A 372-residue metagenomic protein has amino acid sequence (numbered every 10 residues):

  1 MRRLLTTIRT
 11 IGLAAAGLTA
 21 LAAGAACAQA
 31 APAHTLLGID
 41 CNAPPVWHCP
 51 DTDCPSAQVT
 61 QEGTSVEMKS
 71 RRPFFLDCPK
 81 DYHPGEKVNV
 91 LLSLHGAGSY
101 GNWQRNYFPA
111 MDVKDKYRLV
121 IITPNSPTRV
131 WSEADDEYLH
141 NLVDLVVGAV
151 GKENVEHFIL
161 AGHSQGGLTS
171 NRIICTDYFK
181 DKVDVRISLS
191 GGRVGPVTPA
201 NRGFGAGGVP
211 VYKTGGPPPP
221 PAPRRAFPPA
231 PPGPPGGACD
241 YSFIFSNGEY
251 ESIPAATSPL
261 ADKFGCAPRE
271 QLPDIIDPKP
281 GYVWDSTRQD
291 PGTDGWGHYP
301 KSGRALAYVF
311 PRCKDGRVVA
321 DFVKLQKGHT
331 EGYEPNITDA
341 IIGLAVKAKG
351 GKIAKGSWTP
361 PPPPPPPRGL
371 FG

Functional and structural regions predicted by a protein language model:
M1-P32: Secretory targeting and sorting signals
A28-V90, E156-T176, K182-I187, G191-P228 (+3 more regions): A domain-start/cap signature at the N-terminus of enzymes
Y82-E133: Short substrate-entry loop that stabilizes the transition state in hydrolases
L92-L94, L189, K324: Alpha/beta-hydrolase
V130-G151, L160, R172: Alpha/beta-hydrolase active-site loop
I244-N247: Short beta-strand/loop motif that positions the catalytic acidic residue of the alpha/beta-hydrolase fold
E249-I253, H329-E331: Acidic catalytic loop of the alpha/beta-hydrolase fold
D315-K349: Extracellular low-complexity, Gly/Ser/Thr-rich intrinsically disordered linkers and protease-sensitive activation/hinge
